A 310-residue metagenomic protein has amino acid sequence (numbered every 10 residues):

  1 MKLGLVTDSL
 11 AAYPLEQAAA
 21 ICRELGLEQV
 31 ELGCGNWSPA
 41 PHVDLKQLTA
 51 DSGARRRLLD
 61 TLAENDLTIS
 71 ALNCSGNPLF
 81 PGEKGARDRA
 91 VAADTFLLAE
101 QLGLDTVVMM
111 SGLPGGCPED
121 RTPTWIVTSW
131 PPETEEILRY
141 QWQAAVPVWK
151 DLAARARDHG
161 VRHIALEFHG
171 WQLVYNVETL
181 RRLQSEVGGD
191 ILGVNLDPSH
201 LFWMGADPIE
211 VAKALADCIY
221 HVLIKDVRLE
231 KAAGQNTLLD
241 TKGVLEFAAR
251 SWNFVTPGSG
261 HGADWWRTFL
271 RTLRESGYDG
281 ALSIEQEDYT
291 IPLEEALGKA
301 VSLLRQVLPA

Functional and structural regions predicted by a protein language model:
K2-L3, Q29-V30, L72, Q101 (+1 more regions): Acidic/histidine-rich catalytic cores of soluble enzymes
V6-L10, G33-W37, C74-N77, G112-P114 (+4 more regions): Active-site beta-loop-alpha junctions enriched in small/polar residues
E16-Q17, I21, R56-R57, T61-E64 (+2 more regions): Active-site acidic/histidine proton-transfer and metal-coordination neighborhood in alpha/beta enzyme cores
A18-S38, G103: Catalytic domains of carbohydrate-active enzymes, especially glycoside hydrolases
V30-L32, I69-C74, D105-G112, H163-E167 (+1 more regions): Short beta-strand segments at enzyme active-site cores
G33-R57, P114-P118: Glycine-rich, proline-tolerant flexible connector loops at the mouths of alpha/beta enzymes
L45-T49, G115-S129, G234-V244: Aromatic- and acidic-residue-enriched segments that line the glycan-binding/catalytic groove of carbohydrate-active
L293-A310: C-terminal helical cap(s) of enzyme catalytic domains, especially alpha/beta-barrels
